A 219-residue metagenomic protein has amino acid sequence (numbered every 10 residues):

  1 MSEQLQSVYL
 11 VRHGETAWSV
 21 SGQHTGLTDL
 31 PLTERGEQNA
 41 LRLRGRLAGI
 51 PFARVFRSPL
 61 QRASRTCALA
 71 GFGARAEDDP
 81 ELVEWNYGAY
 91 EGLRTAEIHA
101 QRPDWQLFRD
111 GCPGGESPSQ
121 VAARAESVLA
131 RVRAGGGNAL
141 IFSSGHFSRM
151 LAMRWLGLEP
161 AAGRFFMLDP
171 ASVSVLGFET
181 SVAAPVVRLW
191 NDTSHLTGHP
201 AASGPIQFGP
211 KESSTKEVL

Functional and structural regions predicted by a protein language model:
M1-Q6, W85-A96, R154-L219: Acidic, low-complexity terminal tails and accessory targeting/binding regions of phosphate-metabolizing enzymes
S2-E3, L41-R102, Q106, V218-L219: Phosphate-coordination/substrate-recognition cap region in phosphate-metabolizing enzymes
V8, G136-F142: Residue-level preference for the first positions of well-ordered beta-strands
V8-T66, G111-E126: Loop-to-helix element that buttresses phosphate recognition and phosphoryl-transfer chemistry
Y9, E77-D79, R188: General small-molecule cofactor/ligand-binding pocket signal
G14, G145, T193: Active-site metal-binding loops of divalent metal-dependent hydrolases
A48-P51, V132-G137: Glycine-rich phosphate-binding loop signature in dinucleotide/nucleotide-binding domains
A100-Q120, A183, S214: Short glycine/proline- and acidic residue-enriched helix-loop micro-motifs that form flexible lids or anion-recognition
